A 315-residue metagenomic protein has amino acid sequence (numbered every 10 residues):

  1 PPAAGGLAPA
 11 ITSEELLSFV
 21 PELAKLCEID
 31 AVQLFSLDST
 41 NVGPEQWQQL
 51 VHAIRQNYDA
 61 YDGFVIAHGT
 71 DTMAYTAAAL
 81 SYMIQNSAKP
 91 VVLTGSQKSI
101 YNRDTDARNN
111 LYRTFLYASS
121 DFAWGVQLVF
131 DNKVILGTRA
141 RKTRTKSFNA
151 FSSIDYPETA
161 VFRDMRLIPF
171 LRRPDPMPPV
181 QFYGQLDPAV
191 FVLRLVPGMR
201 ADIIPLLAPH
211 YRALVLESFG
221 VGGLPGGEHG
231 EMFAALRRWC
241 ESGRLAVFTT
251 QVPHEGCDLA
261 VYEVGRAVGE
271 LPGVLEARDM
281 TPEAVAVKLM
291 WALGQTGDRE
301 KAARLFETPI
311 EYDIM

Functional and structural regions predicted by a protein language model:
P1-A4, A77-A78, R103-D106, L136-K142 (+1 more regions): Short acidic, glycine/serine/threonine-rich loops at helix termini
P1-Q56, H254: ATP/NTP phosphate-donor binding region
A10-L23, L136-V221, G227, I310-M315: Accessory alpha-helical/coil subdomains and C-terminal extensions that flank or cap enzyme catalytic cores
Y61-M73, H210-G223: Short acidic, glycine-rich surface-loop motifs adjacent to enzyme active sites
I66-K89, G226-A235, V264: Short Gly/Thr/Asp-enriched flexible loops that form oxyanion-binding sites at enzyme active sites
A77-D106, F115-D121, W239-T250: Short, acidic/small-residue loops that bind anionic groups at enzyme active sites
L93-R163: Internal gly/pro-rich beta-alpha loop/helix module that stabilizes soluble enzyme cofactors or their anionic handles
V221-M315: C-terminal non-catalytic interaction/assembly regions of soluble proteins
